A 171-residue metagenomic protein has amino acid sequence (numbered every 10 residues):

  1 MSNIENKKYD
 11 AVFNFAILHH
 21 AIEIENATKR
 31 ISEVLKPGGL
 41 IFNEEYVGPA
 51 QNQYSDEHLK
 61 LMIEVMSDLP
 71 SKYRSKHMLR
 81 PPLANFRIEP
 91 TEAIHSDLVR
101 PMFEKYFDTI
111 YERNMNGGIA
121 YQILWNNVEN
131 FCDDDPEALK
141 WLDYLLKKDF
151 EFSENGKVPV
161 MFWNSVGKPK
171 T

Functional and structural regions predicted by a protein language model:
S2-V12: A short acidic, Gly/Pro-enriched loop at the edge of an enzyme's catalytic core that lines a small-molecule cofactor
Y9, N52-H58, Q122-N126: Short aromatic-enriched loop/helix-cap "lid" or pocket-rim segments at secondary-structure transitions that line
D10-E25: A short SAM/SAH-binding and catalytic strip from SAM-dependent methyltransferases
I22, K36, E104, D108: Short conserved AdoMet
E25-L40: A short glycine-rich, Lys/Arg-flanked "PGG" loop and its adjoining helix->strand segment in the class I
L40-K72: Conserved class I S-adenosyl-L-methionine
S71-F131: Substrate-binding/catalytic lobe of Class I Rossmann-like enzymes that use SAM or dcSAM, i.e., the mid-to-C-terminal
Y106, I110-T171: C-terminal lobe and adjacent flexible extensions of AdoMet/dcAdoMet transferase-like proteins
